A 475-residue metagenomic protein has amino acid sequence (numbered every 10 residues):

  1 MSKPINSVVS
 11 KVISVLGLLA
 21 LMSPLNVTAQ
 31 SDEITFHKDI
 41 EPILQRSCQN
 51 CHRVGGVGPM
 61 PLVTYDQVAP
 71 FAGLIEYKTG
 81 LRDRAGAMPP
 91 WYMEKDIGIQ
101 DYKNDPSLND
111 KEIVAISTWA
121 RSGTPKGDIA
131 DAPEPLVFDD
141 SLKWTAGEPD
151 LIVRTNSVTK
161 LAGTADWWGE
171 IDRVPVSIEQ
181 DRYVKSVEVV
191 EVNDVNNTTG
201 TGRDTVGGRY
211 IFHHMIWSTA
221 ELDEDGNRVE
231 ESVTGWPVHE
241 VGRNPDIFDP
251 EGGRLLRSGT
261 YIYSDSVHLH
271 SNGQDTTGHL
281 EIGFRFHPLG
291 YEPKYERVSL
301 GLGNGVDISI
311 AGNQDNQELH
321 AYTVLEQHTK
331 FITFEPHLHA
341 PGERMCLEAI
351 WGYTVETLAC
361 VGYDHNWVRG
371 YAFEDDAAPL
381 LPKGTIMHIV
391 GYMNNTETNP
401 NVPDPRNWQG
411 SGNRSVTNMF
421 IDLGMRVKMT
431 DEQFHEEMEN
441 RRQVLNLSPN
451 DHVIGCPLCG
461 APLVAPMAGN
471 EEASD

Functional and structural regions predicted by a protein language model:
K11-P24: Bacterial N-terminal signal peptides
T28-V174, S186, G259-D265: Aromatic- and Gly/Pro-enriched helix-to-coil junctions and flexible linker segments
A87, I216-S266: Long, hydrophobic/aromatic-enriched structural stretches that serve as scaffold segments
G123-G127, L269-Q274, Y392-N401: Short acidic/polar inter-strand loop motif in beta-rich domains
A132-R203, G273-P341, T398-A473: Solvent-exposed, flexible loop/coil segments flanking beta-strands in beta-rich domains
V184-K185, G253-H270, P379-N395: Noncatalytic modules at the cell exterior or secretory-pathway interfaces, chiefly beta-strand-rich lectin/adhesion
G200-L222, R344-Y353: Short, surface-exposed beta-strand/strand-loop-strand elements in extracellular ectodomains
V324, I332-S415: Extended, compositionally biased non-globular segments
